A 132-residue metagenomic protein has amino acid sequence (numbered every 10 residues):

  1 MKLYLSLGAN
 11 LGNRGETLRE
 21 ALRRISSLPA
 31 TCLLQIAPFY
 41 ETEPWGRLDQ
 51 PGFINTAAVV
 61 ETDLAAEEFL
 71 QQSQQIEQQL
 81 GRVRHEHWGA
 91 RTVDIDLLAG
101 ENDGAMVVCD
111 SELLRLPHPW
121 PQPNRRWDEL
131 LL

Functional and structural regions predicted by a protein language model:
M1-T31, A37-E41: N-terminal beta1-alpha1 ligand-phosphate binding loop
L7, I36, T56-A58, I95-A99: A structural signal for short, well-ordered beta-strand segments
A9-N10, E61-L64: Structured loop/turn residues at secondary-structure junctions
L18, L22, N55, L70-S73: A general structural signal for well-ordered alpha-helical packing
L34-Q35, R84: A short linear hydrophobic-aromatic micro-motif
Q35-E61: Short, charge-patterned binding micro-sites
W45-G52, L64-L132: Flexible, gly/pro- and Lys/Arg-enriched active-site loops
